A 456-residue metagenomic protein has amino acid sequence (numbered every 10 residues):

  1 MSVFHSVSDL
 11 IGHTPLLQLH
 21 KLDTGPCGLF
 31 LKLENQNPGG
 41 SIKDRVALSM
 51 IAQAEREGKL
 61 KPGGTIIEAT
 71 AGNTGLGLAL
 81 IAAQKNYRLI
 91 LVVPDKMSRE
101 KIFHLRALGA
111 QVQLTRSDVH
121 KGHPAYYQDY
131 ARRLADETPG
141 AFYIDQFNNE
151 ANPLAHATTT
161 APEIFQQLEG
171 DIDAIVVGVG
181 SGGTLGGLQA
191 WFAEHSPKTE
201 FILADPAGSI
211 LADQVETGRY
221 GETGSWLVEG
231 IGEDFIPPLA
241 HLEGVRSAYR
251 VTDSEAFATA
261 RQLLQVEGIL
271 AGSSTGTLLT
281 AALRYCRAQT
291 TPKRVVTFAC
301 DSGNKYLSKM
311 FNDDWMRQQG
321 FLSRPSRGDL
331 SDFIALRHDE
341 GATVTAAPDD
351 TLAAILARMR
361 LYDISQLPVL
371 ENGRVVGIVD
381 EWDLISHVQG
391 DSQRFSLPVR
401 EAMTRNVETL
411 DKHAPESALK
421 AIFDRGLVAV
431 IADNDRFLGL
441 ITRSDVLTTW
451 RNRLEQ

Functional and structural regions predicted by a protein language model:
M1-F333: PLP-dependent amino-acid enzyme catalytic core
M50, D332-I334, D339, M359 (+3 more regions): Methionine-biased hydrophobic packing positions in alpha-helices, especially within tandem helical repeat solenoids
K96-R99, A342-T343, L352: Short glycine/proline-centered loop/turn elements that form peptide/ligand docking sites
G244, R327-T343, D350, F395-V407: Bateman (tandem CBS) regulatory domains
V344-D363, L370-E371, V388, E408-L427 (+2 more regions): The conserved cystathionine-beta-synthase
V375-I378, E416, F437-L440: Glycine-rich acetyl-CoA-binding "A-motif" of GNAT/NAT acetyltransferases
I385-S386, G390-S392: Alpha-helical adaptor scaffolds
